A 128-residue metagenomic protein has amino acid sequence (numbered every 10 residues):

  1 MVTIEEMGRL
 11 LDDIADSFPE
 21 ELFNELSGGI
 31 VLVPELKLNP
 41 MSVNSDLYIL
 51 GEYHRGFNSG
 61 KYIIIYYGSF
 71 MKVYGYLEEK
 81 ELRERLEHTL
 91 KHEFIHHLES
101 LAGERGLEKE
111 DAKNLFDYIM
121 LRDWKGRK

Functional and structural regions predicted by a protein language model:
M1-I14: N-terminal small/polar-rich segments of proteins
D12-S69: Auxiliary, metal-adjacent structural segments of Zn-dependent hydrolase domains
A15, L90, F94-E99: Amphipathic alpha-helical interface segments used for dimerization/assembly
L22, L26, L98-R105: Long, hydrophobic, amphipathic alpha-helical segments used as structural scaffolds
I30, P34, L38, S42-S45 (+5 more regions): Generic alpha-helix signal with a bias toward terminal, lower-confidence helices and secondary-structure junctions
G51-L90, F94: Mid-chain, well-packed structural core segment of small domains
G68-F70, E79-H88, S100-K128: Post-HEXXH active-site segment of zinc metalloproteases
